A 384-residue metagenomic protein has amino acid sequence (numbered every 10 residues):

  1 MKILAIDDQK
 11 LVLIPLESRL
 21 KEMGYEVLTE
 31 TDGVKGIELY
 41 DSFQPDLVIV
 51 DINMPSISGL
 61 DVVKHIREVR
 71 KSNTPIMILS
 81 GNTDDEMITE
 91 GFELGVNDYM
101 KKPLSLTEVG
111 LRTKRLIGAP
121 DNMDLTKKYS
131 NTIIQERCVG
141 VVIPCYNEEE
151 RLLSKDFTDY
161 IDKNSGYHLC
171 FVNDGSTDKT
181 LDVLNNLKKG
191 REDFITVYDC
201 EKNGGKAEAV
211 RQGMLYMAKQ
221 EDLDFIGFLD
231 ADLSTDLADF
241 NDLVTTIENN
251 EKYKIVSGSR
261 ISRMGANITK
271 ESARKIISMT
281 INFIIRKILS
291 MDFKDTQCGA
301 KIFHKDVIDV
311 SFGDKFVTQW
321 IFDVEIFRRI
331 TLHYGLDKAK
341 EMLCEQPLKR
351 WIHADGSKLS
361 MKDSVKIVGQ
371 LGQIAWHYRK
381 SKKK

Functional and structural regions predicted by a protein language model:
G24-T31, L39: Short hydrophobic/Thr-rich beta-strand motif most characteristic of the beta2 strand and flanking loop of CheY-like
D32-K35, S58-V62: Acidic catalytic/metal-coordinating carboxylates
F43-I49, M54: Active-site beta3 strand of CheY-like receiver
D61, T83-D98: Alpha4 helix (beta4-alpha4-beta5 surface) of REC/receiver domains from two-component response regulators
E86, L104-T113: C-terminal output helix
N173-D182, L233: A conserved acidic beta->alpha catalytic loop
Y198-Y216, F225, L237-F316, W320 (+1 more regions): Acceptor/aglycone-binding surface of glycosyltransferases and processive sugar-polymer synthases
